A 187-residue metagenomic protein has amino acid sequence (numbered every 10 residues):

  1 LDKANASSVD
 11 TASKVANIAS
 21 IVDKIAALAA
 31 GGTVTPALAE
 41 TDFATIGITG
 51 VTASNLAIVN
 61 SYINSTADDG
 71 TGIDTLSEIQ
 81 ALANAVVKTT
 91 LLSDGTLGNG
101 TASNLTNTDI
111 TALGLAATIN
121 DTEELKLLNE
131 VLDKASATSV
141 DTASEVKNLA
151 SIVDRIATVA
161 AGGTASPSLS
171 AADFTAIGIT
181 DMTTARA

Functional and structural regions predicted by a protein language model:
L1-A187: General marker for long, soluble alpha-helical cores
